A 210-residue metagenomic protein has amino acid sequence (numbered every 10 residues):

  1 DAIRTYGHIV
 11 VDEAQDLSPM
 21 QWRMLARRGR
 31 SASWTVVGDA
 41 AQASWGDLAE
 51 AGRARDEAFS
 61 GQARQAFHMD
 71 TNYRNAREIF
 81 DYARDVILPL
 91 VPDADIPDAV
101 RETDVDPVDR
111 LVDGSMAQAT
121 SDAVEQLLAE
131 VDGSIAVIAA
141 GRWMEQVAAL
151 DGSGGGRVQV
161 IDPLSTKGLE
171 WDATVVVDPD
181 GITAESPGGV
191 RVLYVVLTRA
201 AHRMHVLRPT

Functional and structural regions predicted by a protein language model:
A2-H8, E13-T210: Conserved helicase motor core of SF1/SF2 NTP-dependent helicases
